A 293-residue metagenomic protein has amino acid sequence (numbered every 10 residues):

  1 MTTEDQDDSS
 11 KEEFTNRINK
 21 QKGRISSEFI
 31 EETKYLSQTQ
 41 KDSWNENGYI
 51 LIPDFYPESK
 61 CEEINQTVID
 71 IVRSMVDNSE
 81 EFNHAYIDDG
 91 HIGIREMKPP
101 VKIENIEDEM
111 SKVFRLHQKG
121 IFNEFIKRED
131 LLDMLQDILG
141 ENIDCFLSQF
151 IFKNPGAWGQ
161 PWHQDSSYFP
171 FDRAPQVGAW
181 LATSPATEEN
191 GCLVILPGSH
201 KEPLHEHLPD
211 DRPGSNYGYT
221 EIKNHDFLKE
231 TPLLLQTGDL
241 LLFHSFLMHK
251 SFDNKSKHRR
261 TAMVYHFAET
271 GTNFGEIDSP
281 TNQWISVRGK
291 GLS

Functional and structural regions predicted by a protein language model:
T2-E46, P53-W162, L208, D278 (+1 more regions): Non-heme Fe(II)-dependent double-stranded beta-helix
D42, A186-M248, T272-F274, K290: Double-stranded beta-helix
A157-D165, R173, E189-I195, L204-L208 (+1 more regions): A short secondary-structure junction signal
S166-W180: Acidic, His- and aromatic-enriched active-site or binding-groove loops in soluble protein domains that engage sugars
A179, F243, H249-S256: Short beta-strand His + acidic residue motifs that chelate non-heme Fe in jelly-roll/DSBH and cupin folds
A179-L181, P197, H258-T272: A short hydrophobic beta-strand segment most commonly corresponding to one strand of the jelly-roll/cupin
L193, F252-T261, F274-S279: Short conserved catalytic/interaction loops centered on acidic-Pro-aromatic/His motifs
